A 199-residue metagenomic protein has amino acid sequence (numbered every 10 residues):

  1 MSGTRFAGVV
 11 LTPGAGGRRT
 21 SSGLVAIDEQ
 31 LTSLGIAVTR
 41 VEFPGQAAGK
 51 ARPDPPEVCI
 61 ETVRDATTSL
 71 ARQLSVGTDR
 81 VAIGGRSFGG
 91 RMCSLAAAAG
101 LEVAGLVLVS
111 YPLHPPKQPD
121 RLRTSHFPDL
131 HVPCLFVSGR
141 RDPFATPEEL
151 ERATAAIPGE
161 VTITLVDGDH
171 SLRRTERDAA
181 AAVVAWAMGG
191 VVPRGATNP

Functional and structural regions predicted by a protein language model:
M1-R80, R91, L165, R174-T175: Serine-hydrolase catalytic machinery in alpha/beta-hydrolase-like enzymes
L24, D120-R123, V132, T146-T154: Short alpha-helix in the alpha/beta-hydrolase fold that links the catalytic acid
F43, L108-P116, G139, G168: Active-site nucleophile loop of the alpha/beta-hydrolase fold
E57, R174-M188: Post-His helix in hydrolase/transferase enzymes
V63-V132: Primarily recognizes the serine-hydrolase "nucleophile elbow" in alpha/beta-hydrolase and SGNH/GDSL folds
D129-H131, F136-S138, D142: Short beta-strand/loop motif that positions the catalytic acidic residue of the alpha/beta-hydrolase fold
R140-A145, S171: Acidic catalytic loop of the alpha/beta-hydrolase fold
A156-L172: Catalytic histidine neighborhood in serine/cysteine hydrolases with alpha/beta-hydrolase-type architecture
